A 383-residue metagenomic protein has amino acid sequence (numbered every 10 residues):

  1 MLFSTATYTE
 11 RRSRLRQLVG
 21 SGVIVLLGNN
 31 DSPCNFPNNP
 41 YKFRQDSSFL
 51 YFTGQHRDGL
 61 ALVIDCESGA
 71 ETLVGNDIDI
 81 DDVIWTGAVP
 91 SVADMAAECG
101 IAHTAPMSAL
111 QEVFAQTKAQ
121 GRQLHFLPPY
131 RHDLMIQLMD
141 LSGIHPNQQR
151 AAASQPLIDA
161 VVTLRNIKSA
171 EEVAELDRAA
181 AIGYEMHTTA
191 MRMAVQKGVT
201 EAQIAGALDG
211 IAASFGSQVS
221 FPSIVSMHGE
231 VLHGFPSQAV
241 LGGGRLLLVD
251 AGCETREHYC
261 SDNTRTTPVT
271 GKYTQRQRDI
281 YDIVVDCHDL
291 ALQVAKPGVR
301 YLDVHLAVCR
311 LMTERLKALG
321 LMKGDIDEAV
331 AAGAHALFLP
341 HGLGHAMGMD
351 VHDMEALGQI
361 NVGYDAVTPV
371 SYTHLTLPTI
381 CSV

Functional and structural regions predicted by a protein language model:
M1-L377, S382: Active-site neighborhoods and metal-handling regions in enzymes and metal-associated proteins
